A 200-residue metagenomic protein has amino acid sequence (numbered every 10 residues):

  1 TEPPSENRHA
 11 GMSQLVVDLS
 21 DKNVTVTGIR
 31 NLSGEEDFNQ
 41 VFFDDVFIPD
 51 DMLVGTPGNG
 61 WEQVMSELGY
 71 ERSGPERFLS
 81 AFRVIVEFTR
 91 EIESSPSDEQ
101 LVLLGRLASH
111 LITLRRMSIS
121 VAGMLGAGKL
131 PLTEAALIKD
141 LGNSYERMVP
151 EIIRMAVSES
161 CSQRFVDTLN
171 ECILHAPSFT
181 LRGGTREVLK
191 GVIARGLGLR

Functional and structural regions predicted by a protein language model:
T1-T25: A short core secondary-structure module
R8-G11, S20, E36-F42, P57-G60 (+1 more regions): A generic structural signal for well-ordered coil/turn residues at beta-strand boundaries that shape enzyme active-site
H9-G11, V26-G28, D50-P57: Short, charged, solvent-exposed linker or helix-capping segments at domain edges/interfaces that act as flexible hinges
M12, E35, T56, W61 (+3 more regions): Gly/Ser/Thr-rich helix-start
V17-F47: Flexible, small-/acidic-enriched active-site or ligand-binding loops
V24-V26, L53-V54, V64, L181: Short clusters of hydrophobic/aromatic residues that line enzyme substrate/ligand-binding pockets
D37-G58, E62-T89: A conserved active-site cap/scaffold subdomain adjacent to cofactor or substrate pockets
G69-R200: Alpha-helical interface subdomain recognition
